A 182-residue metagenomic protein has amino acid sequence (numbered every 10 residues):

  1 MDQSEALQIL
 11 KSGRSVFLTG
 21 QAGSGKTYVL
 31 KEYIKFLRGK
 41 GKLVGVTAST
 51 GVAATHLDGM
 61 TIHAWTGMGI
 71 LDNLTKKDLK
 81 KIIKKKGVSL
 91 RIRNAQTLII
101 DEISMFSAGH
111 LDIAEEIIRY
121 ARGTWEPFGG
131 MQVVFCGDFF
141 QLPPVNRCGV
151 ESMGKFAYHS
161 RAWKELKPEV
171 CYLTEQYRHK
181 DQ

Functional and structural regions predicted by a protein language model:
M1-Q182: Conserved ATP-binding/catalytic motifs of P-loop helicase motor domains
